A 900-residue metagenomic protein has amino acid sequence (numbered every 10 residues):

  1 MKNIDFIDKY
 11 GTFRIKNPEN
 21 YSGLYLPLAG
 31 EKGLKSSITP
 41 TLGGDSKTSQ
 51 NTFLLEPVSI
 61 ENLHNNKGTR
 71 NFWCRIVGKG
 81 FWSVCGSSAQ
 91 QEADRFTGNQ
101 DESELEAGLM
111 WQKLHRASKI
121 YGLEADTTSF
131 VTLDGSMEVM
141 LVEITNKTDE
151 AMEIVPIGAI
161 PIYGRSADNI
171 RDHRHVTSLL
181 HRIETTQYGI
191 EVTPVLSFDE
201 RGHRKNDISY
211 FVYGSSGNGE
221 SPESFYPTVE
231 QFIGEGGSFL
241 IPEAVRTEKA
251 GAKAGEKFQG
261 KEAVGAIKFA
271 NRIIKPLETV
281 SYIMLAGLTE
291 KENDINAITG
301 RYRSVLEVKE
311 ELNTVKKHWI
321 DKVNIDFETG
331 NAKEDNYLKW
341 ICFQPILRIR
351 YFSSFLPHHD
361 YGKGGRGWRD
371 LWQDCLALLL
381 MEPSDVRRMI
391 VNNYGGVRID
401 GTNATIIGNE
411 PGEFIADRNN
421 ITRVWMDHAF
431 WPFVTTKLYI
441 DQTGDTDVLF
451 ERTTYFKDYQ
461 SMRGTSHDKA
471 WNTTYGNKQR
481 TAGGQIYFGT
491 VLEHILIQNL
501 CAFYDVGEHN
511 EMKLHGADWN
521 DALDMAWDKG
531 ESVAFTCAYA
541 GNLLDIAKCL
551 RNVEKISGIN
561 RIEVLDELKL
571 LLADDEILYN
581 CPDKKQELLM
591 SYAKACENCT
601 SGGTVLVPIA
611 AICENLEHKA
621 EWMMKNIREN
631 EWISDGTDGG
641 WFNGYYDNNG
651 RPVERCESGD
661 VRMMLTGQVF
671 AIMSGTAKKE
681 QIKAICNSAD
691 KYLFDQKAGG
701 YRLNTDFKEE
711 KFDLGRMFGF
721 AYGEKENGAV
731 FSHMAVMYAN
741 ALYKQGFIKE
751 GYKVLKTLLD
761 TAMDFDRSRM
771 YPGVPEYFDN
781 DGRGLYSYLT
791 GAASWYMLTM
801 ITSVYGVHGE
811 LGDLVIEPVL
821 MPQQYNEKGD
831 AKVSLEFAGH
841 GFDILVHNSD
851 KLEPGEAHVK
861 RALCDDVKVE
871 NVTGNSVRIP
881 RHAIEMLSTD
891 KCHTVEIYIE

Functional and structural regions predicted by a protein language model:
M1-W372, P383-G396, R423-W431, T435-T443 (+12 more regions): Anionic coordination/interaction segments
F13, D583-Q696, Q745, F778-E900: Carbohydrate-active enzyme catalytic cores, enriched for enzymes that act on polyanionic acidic polysaccharides
F72-I76, L277, L371, L378-E382 (+8 more regions): Aromatic-rich carbohydrate-recognition surfaces in CAZymes
T97, E328-W340, R388, N393-T402 (+5 more regions): Active-site acid/base region of carbohydrate-active enzymes
D126, V139, S281-I283, A534 (+3 more regions): Broad gene-expression machinery/nucleic-acid interaction feature
G234, K291, N331, T490 (+4 more regions): Helix N-terminus capping/helix-initiation residues
H358-D370, A416-M426, A522-T536, R651-G675 (+4 more regions): Solvent-exposed loop and edge beta-strand segments that line ligand/cofactor-binding and catalytic clefts
A540-G558: Long, well-ordered alpha-helical segments
